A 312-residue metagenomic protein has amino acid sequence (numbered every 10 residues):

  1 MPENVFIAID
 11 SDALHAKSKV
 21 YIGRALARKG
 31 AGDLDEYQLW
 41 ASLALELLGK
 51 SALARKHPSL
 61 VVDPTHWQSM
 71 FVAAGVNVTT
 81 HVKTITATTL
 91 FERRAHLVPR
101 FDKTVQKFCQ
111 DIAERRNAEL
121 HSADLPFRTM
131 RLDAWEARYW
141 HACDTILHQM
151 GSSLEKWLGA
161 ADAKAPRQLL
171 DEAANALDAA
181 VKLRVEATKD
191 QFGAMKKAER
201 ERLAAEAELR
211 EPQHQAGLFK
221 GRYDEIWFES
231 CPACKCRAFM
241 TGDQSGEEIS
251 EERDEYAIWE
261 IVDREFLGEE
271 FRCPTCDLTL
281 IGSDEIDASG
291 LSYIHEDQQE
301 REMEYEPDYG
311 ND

Functional and structural regions predicted by a protein language model:
M1-L43, R55, A187-E206: Charged alpha-helical initiation segments
V5-D12, A31-E36, K103-Q110, M130 (+2 more regions): Short, solvent-exposed segments of well-ordered alpha helices
D12-A13, G32, E36, H96-K156: Charge-enriched, short contiguous segments at helix-coil
R28-T79: N-terminal interaction modules that seed assembly of large macromolecular complexes
L47-A54, A118, S122, T145 (+3 more regions): Amphipathic alpha-helical interaction surfaces
D63-T104, R115, L203, E248-I249: Flexible secondary-structure boundary motifs
F127-D312: Polyanionic, low-complexity intrinsically disordered segments
